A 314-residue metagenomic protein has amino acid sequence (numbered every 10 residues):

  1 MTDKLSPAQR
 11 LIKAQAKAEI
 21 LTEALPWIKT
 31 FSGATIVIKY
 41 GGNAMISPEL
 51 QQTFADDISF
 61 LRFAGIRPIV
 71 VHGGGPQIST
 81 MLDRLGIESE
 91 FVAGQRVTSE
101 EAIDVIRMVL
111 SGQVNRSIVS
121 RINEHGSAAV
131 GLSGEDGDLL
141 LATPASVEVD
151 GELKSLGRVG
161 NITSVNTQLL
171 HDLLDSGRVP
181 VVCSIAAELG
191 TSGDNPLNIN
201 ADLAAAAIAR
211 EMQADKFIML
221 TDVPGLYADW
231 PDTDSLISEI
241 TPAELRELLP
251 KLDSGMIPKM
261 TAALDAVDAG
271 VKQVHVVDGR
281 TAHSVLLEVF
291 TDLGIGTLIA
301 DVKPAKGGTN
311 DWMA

Functional and structural regions predicted by a protein language model:
M1-R280, L286-L293, D301-A314: Nucleotide/pyrophosphate-binding catalytic subdomain
G296: A residue-level signal for beta-strand positions that form part of recognition/binding surfaces within mature
